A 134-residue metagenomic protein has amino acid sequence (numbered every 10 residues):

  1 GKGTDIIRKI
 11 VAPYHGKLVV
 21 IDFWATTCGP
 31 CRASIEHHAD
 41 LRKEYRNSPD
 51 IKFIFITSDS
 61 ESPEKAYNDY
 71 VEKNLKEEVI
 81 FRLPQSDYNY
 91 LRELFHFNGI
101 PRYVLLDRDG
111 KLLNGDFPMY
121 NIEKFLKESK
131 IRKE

Functional and structural regions predicted by a protein language model:
G1-V19, K43: A short beta-strand-turn-helix
K17-V19, F23-T27, S60, G99: Short pre-active-site segment immediately N-terminal to redox-active cysteine/selenocysteine motifs in thiol-based
T26-A33, R102: C-type cytochrome heme c attachment motif
T27-P30, S60-E64, Y88-Y90, L112-L113 (+1 more regions): Flexible loop/turn segments at secondary-structure boundaries
A33-N74, S86-R92: Structural microenvironment flanking redox-active thiols in thiol-disulfide oxidoreductases
N68-V104, R108: Short, internal strand/loop/helix patches that form the active-site neighborhood or redox-interaction surface
I100-E134: Thiol-/selenol-based redox modules, centered on thioredoxin-like and closely related oxidoreductase domains
